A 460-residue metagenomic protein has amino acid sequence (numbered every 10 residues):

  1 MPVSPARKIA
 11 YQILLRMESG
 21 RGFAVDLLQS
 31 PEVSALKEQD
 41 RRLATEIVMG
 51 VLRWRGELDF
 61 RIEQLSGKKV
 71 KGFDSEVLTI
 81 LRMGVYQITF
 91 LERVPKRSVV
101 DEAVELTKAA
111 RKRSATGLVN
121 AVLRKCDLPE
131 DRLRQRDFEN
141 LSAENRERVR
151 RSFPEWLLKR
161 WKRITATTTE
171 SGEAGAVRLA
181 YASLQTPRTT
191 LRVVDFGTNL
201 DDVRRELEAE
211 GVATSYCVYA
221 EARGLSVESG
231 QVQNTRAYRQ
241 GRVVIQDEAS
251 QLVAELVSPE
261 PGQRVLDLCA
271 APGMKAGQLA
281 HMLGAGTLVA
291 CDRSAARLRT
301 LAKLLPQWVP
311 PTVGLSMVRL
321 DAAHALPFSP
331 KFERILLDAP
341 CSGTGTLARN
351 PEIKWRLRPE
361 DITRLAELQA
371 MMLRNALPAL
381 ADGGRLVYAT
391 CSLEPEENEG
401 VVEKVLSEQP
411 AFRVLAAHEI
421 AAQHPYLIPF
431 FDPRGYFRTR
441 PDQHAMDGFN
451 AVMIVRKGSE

Functional and structural regions predicted by a protein language model:
M1-E460: S-adenosylmethionine
